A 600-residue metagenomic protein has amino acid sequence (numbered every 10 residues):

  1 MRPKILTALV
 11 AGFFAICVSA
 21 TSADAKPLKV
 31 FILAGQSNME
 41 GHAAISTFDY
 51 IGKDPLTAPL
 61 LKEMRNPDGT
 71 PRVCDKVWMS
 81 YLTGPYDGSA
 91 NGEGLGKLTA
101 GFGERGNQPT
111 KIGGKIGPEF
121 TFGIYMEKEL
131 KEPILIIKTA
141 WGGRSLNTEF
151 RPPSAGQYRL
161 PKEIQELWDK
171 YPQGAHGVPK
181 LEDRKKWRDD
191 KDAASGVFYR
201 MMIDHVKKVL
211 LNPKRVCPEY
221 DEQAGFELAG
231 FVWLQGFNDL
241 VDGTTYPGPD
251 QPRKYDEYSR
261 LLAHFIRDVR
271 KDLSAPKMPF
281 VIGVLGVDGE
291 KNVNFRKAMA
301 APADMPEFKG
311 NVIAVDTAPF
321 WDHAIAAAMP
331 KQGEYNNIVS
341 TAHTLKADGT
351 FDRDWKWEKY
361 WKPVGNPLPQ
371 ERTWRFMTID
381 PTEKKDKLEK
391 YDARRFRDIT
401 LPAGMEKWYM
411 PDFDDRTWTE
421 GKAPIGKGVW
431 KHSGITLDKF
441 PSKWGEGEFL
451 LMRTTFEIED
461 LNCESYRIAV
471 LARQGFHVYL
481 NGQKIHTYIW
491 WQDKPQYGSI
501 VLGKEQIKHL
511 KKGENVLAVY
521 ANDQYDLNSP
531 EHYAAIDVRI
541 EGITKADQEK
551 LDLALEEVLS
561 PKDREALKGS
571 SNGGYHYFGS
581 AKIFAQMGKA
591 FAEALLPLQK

Functional and structural regions predicted by a protein language model:
M1-I5: Positively charged n-region of N-terminal signal peptides that target proteins for export
T7-C17: Bacterial N-terminal signal peptides
A25-A229, L234-N366, M410, E457 (+2 more regions): Conserved, well-structured interaction surfaces
A44-T57, R353-G404, W491, K504-L559: An acidic-aromatic loop/edge-strand motif
P411, D415-E446: Surface-exposed, low-complexity/disordered Ser/Thr/Gly/Pro/Asn-rich loops and linkers
W418, F456-G482, L517: Aromatic-lined ligand-binding clefts that engage carbohydrates, nucleic acids, or primary amines
G445-E459, G498-L502: Short beta-strands within extracellular/lumenal beta-sheet-rich domains
L480-G503: Solvent-exposed beta-strand/loop surfaces of large extracellular or lumenal domains
